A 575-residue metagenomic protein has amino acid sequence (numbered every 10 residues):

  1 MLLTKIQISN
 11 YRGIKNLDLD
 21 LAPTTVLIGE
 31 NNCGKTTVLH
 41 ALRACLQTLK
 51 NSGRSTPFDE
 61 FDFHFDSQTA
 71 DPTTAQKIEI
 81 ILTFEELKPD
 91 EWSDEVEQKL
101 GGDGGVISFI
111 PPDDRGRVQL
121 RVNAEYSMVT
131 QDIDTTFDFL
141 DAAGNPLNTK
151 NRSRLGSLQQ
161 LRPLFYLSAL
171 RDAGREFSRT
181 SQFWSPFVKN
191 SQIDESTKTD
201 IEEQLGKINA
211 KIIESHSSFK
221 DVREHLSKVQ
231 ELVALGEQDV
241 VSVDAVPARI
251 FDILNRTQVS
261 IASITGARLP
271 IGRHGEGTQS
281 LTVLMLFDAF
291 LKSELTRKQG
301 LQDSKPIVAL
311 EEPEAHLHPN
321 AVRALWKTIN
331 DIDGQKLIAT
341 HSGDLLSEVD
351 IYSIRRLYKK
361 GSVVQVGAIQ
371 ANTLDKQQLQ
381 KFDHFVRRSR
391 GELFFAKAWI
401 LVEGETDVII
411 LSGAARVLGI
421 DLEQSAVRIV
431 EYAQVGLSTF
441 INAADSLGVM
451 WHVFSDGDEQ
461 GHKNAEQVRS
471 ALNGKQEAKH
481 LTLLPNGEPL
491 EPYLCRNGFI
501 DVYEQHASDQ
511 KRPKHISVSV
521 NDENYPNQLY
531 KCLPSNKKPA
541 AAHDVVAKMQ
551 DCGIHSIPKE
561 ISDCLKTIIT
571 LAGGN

Functional and structural regions predicted by a protein language model:
M1-Q47, D252, S260-S389, E466 (+1 more regions): Switch/communication elements of ASCE P-loop NTPase nucleotide-binding domains
L19, D71-A75, P112-R115, S157-Q160 (+5 more regions): Conserved catalytic network of the ASCE P-loop NTPase/AAA+ motor domain
H40-D114: Conserved P-loop NTP-binding catalytic core
E86-T199: Electropositive, glycine-dotted interaction segments that contact anionic polymers or phosphate-rich ligands
E176-Q182, P186-L310: Extended helical coiled-coil dimerization/tether regions that scaffold and oligomerize large DNA-maintenance assemblies
S242, F251-I261, L411, R416 (+1 more regions): Charge-patterned, long linear interaction tracts outside catalytic cores
L346-Q460: RecA-like P-loop NTPase motor core
K463-A540: Activity-critical C-terminal alpha-helical subdomain
